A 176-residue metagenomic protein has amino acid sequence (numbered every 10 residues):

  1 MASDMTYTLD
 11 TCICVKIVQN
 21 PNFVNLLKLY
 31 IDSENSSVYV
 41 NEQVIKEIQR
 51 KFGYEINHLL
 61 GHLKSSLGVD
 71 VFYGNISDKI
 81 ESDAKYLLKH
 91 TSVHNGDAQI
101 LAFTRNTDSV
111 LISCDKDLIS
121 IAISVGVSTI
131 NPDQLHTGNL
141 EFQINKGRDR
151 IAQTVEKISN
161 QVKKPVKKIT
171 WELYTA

Functional and structural regions predicted by a protein language model:
A2, K116-A176: Acidic, PIN/NYN-like endoribonuclease modules and their adjacent C-terminal/linker elements
S3-T6, S36, T107-S109, V155-N160: Short coil/turn segments at beta-strand junctions that form active-site/ligand-binding loops
T6-L9, Q19-N57, K64-I76: PIN/NYN-family metal-dependent endoribonuclease catalytic core
L9-T11, K16, E42, I112-D115: Short His-Asn-centered micro-motif
C14, F23, I45, L118-I119: A generic structural signal for short hydrophobic patches within well-formed alpha-helices
E55-L59, T91, T129-N131, R148: Short, hinge-like loop/turn segments at secondary-structure boundaries
F72-S124, D149-A152, E156: Active-site neighborhoods of divalent-metal-dependent phosphate/nucleic-acid chemistry enzymes
